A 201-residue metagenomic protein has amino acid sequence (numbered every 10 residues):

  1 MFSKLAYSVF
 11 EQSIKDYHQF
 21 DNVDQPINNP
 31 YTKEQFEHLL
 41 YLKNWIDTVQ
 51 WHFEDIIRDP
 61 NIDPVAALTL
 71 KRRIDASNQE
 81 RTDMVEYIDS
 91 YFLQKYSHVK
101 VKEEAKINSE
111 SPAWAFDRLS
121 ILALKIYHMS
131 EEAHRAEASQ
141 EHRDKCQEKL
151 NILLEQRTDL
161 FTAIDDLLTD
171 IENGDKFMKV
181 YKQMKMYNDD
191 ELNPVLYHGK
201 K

Functional and structural regions predicted by a protein language model:
M1-K201: Anionic, Ser/Thr-rich low-complexity intrinsically disordered regions
